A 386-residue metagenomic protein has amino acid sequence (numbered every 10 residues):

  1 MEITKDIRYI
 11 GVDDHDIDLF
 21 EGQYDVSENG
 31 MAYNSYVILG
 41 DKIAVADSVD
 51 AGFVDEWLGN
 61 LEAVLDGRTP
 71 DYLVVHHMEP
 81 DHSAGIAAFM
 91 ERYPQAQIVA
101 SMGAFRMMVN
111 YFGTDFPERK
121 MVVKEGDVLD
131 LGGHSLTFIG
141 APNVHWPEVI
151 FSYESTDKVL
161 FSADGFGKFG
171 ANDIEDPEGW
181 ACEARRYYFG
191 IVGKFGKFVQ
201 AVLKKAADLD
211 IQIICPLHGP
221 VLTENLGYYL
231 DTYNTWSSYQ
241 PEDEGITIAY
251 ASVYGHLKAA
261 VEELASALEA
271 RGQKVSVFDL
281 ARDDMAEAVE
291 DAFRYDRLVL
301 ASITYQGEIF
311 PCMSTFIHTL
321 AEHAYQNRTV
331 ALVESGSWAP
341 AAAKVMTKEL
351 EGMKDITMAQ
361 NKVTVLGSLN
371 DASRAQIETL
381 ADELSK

Functional and structural regions predicted by a protein language model:
E2-E62, F151-E154, K158-S162, L257: Conserved beta-strand hairpin/beta-sheet module of binuclear metal-dependent hydrolase folds, prominently
E2-K5, A100-V149, F195-A201: Metallo-beta-lactamase
D41, G52-V99: Active-site metal-binding motif and surrounding structural segment of the metallo-beta-lactamase
K42-A44, Y72, H134, K158-F161 (+3 more regions): Structural motif
A46-S48, P70-M78, I98-S101, L160-D164 (+1 more regions): Active-site neighborhood of phospho(di)ester-bond hydrolases with catalytic His/Asp-centered motifs
H145, V149, D157, G165-G193 (+1 more regions): Active-site-proximal loop/helix segment associated with metal-binding centers of metalloenzymes
N172-I214, H218-V221, E263-F278, A288-K386: FMN-binding flavodoxin-like domain, especially the glycine-rich phosphate-binding loop
I248-R271: Short, charged N-terminal beta->alpha structural module
